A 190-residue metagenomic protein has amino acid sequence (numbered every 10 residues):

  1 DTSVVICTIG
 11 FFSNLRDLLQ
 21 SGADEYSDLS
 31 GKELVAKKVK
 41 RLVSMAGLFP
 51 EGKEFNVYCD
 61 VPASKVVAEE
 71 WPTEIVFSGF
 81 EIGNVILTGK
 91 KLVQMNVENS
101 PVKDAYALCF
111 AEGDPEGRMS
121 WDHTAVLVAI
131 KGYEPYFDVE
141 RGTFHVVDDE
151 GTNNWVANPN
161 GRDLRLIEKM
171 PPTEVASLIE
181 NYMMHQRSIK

Functional and structural regions predicted by a protein language model:
D1-K190: N-terminal acidic, glycine/proline-rich low-complexity segments
